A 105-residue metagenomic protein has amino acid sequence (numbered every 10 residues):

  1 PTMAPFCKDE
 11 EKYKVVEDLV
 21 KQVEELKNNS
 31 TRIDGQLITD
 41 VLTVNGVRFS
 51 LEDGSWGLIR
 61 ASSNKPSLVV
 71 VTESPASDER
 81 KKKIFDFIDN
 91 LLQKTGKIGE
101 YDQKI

Functional and structural regions predicted by a protein language model:
P1-V71, S77-I105: Phosphate-binding and adjacent anionic-ligand microenvironments
